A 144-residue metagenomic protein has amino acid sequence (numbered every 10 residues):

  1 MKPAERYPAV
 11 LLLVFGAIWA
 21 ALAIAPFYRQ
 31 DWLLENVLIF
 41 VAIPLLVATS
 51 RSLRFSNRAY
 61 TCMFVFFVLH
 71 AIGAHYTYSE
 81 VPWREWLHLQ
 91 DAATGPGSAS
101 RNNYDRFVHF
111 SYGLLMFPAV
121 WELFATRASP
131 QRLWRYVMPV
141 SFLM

Functional and structural regions predicted by a protein language model:
M1-M144: Bulky hydrophobic segments
